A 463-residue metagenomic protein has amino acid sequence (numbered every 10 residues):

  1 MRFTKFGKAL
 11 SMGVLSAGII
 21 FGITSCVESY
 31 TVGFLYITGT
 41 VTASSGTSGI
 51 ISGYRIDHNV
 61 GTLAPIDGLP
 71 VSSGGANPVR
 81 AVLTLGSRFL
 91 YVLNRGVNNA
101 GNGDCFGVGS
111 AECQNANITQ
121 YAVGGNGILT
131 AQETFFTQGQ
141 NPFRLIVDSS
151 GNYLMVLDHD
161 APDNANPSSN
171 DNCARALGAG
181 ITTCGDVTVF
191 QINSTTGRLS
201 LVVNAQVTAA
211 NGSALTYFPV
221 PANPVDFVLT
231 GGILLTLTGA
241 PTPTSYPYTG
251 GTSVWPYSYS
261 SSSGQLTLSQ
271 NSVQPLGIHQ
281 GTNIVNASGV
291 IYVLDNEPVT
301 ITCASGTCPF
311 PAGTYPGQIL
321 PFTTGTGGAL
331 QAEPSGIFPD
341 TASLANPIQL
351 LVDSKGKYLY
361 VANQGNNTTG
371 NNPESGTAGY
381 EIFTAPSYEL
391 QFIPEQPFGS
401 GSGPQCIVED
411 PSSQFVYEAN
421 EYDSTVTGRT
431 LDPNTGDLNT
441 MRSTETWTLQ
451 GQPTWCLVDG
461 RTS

Functional and structural regions predicted by a protein language model:
R2-G13: Bacterial N-terminal signal peptides that target proteins for export
L15-I19: Classical Sec-dependent N-terminal signal peptides that target proteins to the secretory pathway
F21-S25: C-terminal motif of bacterial Sec signal peptides marking the signal peptidase cleavage site
C26-S463: Predominantly soluble domains enriched in secretory-pathway, periplasmic, or organellar proteins
